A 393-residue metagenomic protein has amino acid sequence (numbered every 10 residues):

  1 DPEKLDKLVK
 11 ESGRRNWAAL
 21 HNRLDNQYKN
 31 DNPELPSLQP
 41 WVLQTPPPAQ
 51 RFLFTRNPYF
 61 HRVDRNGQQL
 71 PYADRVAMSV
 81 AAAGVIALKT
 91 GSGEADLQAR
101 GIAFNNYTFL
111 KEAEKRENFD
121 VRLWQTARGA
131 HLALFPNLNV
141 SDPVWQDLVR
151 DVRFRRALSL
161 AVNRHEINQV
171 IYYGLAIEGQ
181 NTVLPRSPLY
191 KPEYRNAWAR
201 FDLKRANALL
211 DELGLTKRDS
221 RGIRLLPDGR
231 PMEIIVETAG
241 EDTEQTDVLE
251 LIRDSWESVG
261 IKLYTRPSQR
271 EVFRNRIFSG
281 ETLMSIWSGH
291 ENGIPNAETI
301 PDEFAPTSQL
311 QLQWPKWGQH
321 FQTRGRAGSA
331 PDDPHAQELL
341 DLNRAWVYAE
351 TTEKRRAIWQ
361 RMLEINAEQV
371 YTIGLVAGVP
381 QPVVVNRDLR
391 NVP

Functional and structural regions predicted by a protein language model:
D1-L70, R75, G84, K191-P192 (+1 more regions): Gly/Pro-rich hinge or "lid" segments in bacterial periplasmic/extracellular proteins
L35, W41-F52, R56, A127-A133 (+4 more regions): Detector for C-terminal structural segments
Q44-T55, A77-D142, H165-I171, E178 (+1 more regions): Extracellular/periplasmic solute-recognition and catalytic clefts
Y59-L110, R156, R253, G260-Y264 (+1 more regions): Ligand-site clamp/hinge motif
D64-Q68, P143-L148, T216-P231: Short helix/loop segment immediately N-terminal to the Walker
Q69-P71, A99, W145-R150, Y190: Primarily short, surface-exposed interaction patches in extracytoplasmic proteins
P71-R75, P185-L189, L225-G240: Short, conserved helix/loop micro-motifs enriched in His/Cys and acidic residues
D74, E94-D96, R116-D120, D151-R155 (+5 more regions): Loop/turn elements at helix/coil->beta-strand transitions in domains of secreted/extracellular proteins
